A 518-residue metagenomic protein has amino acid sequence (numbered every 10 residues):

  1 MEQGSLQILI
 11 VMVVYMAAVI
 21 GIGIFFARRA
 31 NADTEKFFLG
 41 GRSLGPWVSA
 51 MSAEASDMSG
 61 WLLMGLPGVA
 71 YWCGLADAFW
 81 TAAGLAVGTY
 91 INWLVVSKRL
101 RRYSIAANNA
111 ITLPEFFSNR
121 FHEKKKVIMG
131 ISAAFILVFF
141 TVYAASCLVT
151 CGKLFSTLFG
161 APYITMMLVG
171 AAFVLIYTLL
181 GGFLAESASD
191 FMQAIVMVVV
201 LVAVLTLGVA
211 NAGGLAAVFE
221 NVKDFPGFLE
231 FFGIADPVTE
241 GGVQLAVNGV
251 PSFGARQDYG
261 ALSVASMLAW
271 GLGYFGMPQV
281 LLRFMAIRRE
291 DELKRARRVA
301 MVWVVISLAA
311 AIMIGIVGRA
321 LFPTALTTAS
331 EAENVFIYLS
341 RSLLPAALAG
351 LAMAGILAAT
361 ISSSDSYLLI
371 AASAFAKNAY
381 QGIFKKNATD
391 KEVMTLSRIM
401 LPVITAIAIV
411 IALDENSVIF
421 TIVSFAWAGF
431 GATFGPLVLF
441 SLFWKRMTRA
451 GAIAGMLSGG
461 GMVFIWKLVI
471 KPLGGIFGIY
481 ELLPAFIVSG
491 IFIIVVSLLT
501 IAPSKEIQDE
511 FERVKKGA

Functional and structural regions predicted by a protein language model:
M1-A518: Membrane-embedded helix-loop-helix hairpins and adjacent transmembrane boundary segments in multi-pass transporters
